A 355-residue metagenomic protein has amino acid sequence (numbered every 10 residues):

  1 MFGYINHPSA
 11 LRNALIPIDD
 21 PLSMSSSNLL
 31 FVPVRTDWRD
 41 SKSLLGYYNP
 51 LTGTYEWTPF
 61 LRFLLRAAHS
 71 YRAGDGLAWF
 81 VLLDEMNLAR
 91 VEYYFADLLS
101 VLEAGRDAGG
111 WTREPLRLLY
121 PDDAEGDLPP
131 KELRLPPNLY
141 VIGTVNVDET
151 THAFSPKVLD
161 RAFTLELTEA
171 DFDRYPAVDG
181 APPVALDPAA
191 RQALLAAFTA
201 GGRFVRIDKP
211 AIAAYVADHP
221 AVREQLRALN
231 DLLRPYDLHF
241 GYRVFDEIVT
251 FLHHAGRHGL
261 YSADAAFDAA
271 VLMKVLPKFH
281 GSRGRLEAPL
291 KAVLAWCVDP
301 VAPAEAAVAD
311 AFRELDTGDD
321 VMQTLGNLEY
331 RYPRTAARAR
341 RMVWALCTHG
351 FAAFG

Functional and structural regions predicted by a protein language model:
M1-A196: AAA+ P-loop NTPase catalytic core and its hallmark functional loops
A181-G355: Alpha-helical lid/collar subdomain of P-loop NTPases
